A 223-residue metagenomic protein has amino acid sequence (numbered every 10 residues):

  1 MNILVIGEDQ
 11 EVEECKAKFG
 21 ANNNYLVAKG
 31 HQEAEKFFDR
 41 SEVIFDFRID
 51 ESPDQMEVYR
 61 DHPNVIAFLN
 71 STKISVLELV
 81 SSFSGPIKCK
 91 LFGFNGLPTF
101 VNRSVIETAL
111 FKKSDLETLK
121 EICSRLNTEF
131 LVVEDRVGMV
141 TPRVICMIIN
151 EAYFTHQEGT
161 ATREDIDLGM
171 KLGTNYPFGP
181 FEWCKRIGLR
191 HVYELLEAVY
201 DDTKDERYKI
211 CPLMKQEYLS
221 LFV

Functional and structural regions predicted by a protein language model:
M1-D135, R163-V223: NAD(P)-dependent Rossmann-like dehydrogenase/reductase catalytic/cofactor-binding core
K36-F38, P142-I145: Short secondary-structure transition/capping segments
E134-R143: A short glycine-threonine-serine/GTX helix/turn-capping micro-motif
R143-I149, L172-N175: Short acidic alpha-helix initiation/capping motifs at coil-to-helix transition points, especially at protein N-termini
I149-N150, E164: A generic alpha-helix surface/boundary motif
E151, T155-H156: C-terminal alpha-helical interaction appendages
